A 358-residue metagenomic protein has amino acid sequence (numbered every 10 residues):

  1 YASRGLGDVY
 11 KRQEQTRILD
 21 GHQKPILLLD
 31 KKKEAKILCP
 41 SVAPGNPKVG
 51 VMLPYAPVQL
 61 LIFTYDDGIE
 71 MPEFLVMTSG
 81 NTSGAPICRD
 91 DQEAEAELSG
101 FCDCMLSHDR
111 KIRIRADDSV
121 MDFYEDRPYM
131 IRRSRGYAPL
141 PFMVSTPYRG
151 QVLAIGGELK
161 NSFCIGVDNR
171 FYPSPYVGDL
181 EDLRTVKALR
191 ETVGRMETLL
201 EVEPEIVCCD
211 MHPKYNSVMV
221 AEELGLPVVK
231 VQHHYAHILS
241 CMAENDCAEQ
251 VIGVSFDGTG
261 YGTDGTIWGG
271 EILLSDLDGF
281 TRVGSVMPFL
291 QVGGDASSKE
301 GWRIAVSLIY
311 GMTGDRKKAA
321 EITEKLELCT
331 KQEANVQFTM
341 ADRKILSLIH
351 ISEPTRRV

Functional and structural regions predicted by a protein language model:
Y1-Y10, I349-V358: Single conserved hydrophobic/aromatic residue that forms the stacking wall/gate of nucleotide- or nucleobase-binding
R4, D8-C208, H212-L224: Active-site-adjacent structural elements in enzyme catalytic cores
F74-P86, G258-I267, I345-L348, S352 (+1 more regions): Conserved phosphate/anionic-ligand binding catalytic regions in large, soluble enzymes, centered on
D91, Q232-G258: Glycine-rich, anion-gripping cofactor-binding loops and their flanking helix/strand elements in enzyme active sites
S107-R110, D179, R184, F280-I322: Glycine-rich phosphate-binding loop plus the immediately following alpha-helix
D210, G225-H237: Conserved phosphate-binding/catalytic loops in two-lobed NTP-binding clefts
V218, K317-L348, S352, R356: Hard-cation-handling environments
Y261-G262, I267-V286: Flexible glycine/proline-rich, aromatic-decorated loop/lid segments
